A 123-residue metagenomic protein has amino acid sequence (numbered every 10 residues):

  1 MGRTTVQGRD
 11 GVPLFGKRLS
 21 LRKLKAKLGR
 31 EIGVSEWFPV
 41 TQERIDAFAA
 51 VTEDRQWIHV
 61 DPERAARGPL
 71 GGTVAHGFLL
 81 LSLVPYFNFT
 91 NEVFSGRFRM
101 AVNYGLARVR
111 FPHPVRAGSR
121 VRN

Functional and structural regions predicted by a protein language model:
T4-A75, F89: Catalytic strand-loop segment that frames the active site of acyl-thioester-processing enzymes
P69-G72, S82-N123: Hydrophobic beta-strand-centered segment that forms part of the acyl-chain substrate-binding groove
